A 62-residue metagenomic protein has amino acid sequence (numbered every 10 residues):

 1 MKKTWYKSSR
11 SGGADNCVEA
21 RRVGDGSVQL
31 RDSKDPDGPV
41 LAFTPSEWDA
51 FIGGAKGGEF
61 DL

Functional and structural regions predicted by a protein language model:
M1-L62: Positively charged, low-complexity terminal tracts and the immediately adjacent first secondary-structure elements
